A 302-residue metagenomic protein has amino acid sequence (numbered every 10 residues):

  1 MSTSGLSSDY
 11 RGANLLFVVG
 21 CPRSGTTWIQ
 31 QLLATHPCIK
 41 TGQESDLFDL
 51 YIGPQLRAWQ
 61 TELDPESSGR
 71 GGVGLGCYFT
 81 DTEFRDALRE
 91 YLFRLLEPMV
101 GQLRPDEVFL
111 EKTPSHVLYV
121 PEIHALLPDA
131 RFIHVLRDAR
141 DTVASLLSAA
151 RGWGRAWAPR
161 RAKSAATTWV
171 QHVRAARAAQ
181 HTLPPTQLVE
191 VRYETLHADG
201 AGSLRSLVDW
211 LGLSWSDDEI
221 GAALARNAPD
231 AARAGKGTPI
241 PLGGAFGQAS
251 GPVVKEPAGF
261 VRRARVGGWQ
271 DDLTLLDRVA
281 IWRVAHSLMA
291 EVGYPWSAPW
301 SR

Functional and structural regions predicted by a protein language model:
M1-L16, V100, L147-S148, R155 (+3 more regions): PAPS-dependent sulfotransferases, especially Golgi type II membrane carbohydrate sulfotransferases
Y10, T35-Y119, L126, G152-P159 (+2 more regions): PAPS-dependent sulfation machinery
Y10-A34: Walker A (P-loop) phosphate-binding motif
V18-G20, L110-K112, H134, E190-R192 (+2 more regions): Short beta-strand segments
G25-I39, I123-L127, D138, V191-W215 (+2 more regions): PAPS/PAP-binding and catalytic site of the sulfotransferase fold
E107-E111, L183-L211, G268-D272: Phosphate-binding beta-loop-alpha motif at adenosine-nucleotide cofactor sites
K112-T113, I123-L147: Conserved phosphate-donor/acceptor-positioning beta-strand/loop module used by diverse small-molecule
I133, T142-V170: A glycine- and Lys/Arg-enriched "phosphate-lid" helix/loop adjacent to the NTP-binding pocket of small-molecule kinases
